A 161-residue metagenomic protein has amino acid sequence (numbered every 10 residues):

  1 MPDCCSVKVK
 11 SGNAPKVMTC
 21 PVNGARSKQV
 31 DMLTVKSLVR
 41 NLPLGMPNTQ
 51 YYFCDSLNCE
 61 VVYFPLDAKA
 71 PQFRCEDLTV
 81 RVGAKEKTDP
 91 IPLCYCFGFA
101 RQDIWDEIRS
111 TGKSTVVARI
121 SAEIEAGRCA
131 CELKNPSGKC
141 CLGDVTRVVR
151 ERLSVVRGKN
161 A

Functional and structural regions predicted by a protein language model:
V7-P15, P43-N48, K85-T88: Short, flexible, mixed-charge glycine/proline-rich loop motifs that serve as phosphate/nucleic-acid-contacting
V17-N23, C54-S56, C94: Short cysteine-rich clusters marking metal-coordination/redox-active sites
T19-G45, T111: Short recognition patches in nucleic-acid-associated and regulatory proteins
N23-K28, L57-P65, F97-F99, K134: Cys/His-rich metal-chelating microdomains
K28-L33, V62-K69, D103-W105, C141: Short Cys/His-rich "knuckle" micro-motifs
P47-F73: Short metal-binding segments enriched for Cys and/or His
L57, Y63, E125-A161: Long, compositionally biased
A68, Q72-R101: Extended interfacial segments that mediate partner engagement and assembly in macromolecular machines
